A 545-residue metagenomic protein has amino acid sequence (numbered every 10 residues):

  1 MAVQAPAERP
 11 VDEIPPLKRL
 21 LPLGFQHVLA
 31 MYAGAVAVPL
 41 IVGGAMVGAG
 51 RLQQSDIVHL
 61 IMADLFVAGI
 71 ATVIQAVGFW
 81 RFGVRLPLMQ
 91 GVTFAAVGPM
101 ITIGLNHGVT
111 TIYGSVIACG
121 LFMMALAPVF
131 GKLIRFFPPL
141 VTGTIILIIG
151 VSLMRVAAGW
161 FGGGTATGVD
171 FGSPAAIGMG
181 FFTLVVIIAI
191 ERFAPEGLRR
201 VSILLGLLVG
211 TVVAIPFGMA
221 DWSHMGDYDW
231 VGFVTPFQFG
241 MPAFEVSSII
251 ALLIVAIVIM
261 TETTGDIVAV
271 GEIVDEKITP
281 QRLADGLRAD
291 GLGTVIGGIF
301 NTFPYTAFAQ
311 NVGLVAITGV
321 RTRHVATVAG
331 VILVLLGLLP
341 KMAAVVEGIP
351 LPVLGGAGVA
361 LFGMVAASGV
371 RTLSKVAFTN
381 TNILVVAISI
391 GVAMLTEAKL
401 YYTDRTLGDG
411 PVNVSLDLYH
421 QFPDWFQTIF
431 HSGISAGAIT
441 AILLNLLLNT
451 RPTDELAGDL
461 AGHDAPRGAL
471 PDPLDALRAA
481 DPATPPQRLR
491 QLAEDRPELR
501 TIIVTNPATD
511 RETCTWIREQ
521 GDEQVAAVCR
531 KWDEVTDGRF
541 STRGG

Functional and structural regions predicted by a protein language model:
A2, A35-P39, G43, T183-F193 (+4 more regions): Juxtamembrane interface elements at the cytosolic ends of transmembrane helices in multi-pass membrane proteins
A2-I14, I187-A189, I203-L252, L418-T428 (+1 more regions): Hydrophobic transmembrane alpha-helices of multi-pass solute/ion transporters
D12, L17, G43-R85, A251-R323: Membrane-embedded helical hairpins/re-entrant loop segments and their flanking transmembrane helices within multi-pass
K18-A35, G172-L184, S202, I215-F217 (+2 more regions): Hydrophobic, membrane-embedded alpha-helices of multi-pass small-molecule transporters
L23-F66, Q75, F82-G108: Transmembrane helix-boundary motif of multi-pass solute transporters/channels
H59-L60, R81-A95, R135-T144, L198-L204 (+4 more regions): Short, non-helical or kinked segments that cap or interrupt transmembrane helices
I103-A220, G330, L335-E455: Membrane-embedded alpha-helical modules
L470-G545: Alpha-helical scaffold segments
